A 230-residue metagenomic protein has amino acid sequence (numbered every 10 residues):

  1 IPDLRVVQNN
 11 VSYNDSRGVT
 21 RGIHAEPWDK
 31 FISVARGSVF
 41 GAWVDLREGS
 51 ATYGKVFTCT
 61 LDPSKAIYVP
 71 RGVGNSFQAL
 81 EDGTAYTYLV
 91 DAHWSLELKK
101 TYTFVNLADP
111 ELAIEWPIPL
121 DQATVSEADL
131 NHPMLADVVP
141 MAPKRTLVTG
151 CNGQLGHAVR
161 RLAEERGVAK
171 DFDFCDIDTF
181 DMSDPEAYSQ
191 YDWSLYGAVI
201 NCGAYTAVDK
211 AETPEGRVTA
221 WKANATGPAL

Functional and structural regions predicted by a protein language model:
I1-L61, E81-A85, A92-P143: Non-catalytic, conserved peripheral segments adjacent to functional cores
T60-D82, L89-V90: Conserved metal-binding segment of the jelly-roll/cupin
F77, G156, V208-D209: Glycine/Thr-rich phosphate-binding loops of Rossmann-like dinucleotide-binding domains
K144-R166: N-terminal Rossmann NAD(P)H-binding glycine-rich loop of SDR-like oxidoreductase domains
K170-Q190: Adenosine-cofactor binding site in Rossmann-like domains, unifying the SAM/SAH pocket of S-adenosylmethionine-dependent
P185-A223: NAD(P)H-binding glycine-rich loop region in Rossmannoid oxidoreductase-like domains and their noncatalytic homologs
G227-P228: Conserved internal alpha-helix within the Rossmann fold of NAD(P)-dependent oxidoreductases
